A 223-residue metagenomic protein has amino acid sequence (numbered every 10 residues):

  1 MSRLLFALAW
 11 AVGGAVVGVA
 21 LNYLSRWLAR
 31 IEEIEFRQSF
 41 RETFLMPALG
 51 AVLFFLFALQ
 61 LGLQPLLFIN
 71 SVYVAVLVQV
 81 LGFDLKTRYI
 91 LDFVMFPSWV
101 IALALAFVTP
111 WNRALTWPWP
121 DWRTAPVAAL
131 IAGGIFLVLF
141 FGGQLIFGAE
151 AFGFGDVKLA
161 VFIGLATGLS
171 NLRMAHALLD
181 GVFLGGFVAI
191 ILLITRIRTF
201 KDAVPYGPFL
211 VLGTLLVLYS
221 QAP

Functional and structural regions predicted by a protein language model:
M1-P223: A membrane-topology feature that recognizes alpha-helical transmembrane segments and their immediate juxtamembrane
